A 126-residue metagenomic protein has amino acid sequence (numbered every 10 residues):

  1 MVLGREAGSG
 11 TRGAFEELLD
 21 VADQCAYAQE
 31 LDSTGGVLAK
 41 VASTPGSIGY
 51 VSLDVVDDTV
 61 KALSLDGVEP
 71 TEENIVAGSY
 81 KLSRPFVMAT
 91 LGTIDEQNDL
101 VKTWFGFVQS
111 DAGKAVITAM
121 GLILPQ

Functional and structural regions predicted by a protein language model:
M1-Q126: Exported/periplasmic ABC-transporter solute-binding proteins
